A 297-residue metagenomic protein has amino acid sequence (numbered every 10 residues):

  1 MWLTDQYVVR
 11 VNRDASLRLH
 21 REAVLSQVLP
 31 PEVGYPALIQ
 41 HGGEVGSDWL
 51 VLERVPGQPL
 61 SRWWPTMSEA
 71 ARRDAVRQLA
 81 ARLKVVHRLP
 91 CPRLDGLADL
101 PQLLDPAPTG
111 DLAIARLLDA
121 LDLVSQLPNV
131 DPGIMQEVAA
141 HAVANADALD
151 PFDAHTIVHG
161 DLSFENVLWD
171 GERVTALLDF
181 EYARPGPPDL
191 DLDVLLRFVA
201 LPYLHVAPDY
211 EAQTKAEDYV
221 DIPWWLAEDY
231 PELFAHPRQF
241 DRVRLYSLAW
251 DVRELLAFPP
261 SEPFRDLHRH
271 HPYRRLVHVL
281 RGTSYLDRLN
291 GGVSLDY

Functional and structural regions predicted by a protein language model:
M1-L3, V9, D48, A142-L190: Active-site acidic catalytic loop and adjacent metal/ATP-binding pocket of ATP-dependent phosphoryl transfer enzymes
W2-T109: ATP-binding pocket architecture of kinase catalytic cores
S16, V28, P59, V167 (+2 more regions): Conserved protein kinase catalytic core
G43, P56, L162-F164, Y182 (+1 more regions): Short, glycine/acidic-enriched loop or turn micro-motifs at the edges of active sites
E44, L52-M67, R88-C91, L118-V124 (+1 more regions): A glycine-centered beta->alpha junction motif in the catalytic cores of kinase/phosphotransferase enzymes
P56, A71-R77, R88-G160, P231 (+2 more regions): An alpha-helical support segment within catalytic cores of ATP-dependent transferases
L190-F234, S247-R265: Active-site activation/catalytic loop segments of kinase-like enzymes and analogous catalytic loops in related
P208, W250-Y297: ATP/Mg2+ or Mg2+-diphosphate-binding catalytic cores that bind nucleotide phosphates or diphosphates via glycine-rich
